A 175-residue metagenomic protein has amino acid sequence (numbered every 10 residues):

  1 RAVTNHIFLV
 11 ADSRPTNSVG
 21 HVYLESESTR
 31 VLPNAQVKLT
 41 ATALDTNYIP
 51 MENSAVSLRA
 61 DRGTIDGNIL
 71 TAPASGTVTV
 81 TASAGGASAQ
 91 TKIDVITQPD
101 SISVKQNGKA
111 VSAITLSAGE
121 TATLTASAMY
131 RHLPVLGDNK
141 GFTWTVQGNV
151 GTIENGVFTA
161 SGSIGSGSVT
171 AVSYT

Functional and structural regions predicted by a protein language model:
R1-Y23: C-terminal functional module detector
F8-A11, I93-T97: Interdomain boundary/hinge segments at the C-termini of tandem beta-sandwich modules
N17-E25, D100-K109: Proline-enriched interdomain boundary motifs that mark the N-terminal boundary and often initiate the first structured
T29-A35, S112-E120: Short, solvent-exposed loop/linker segments at the N-terminal edge of repeated beta-sheet extracellular domains
N34-V37, A43-T64, A128-V150: Short flexible loop/turn segments that cap and initiate beta-strands
V37, G76-V80, A122, I164-V169: Exposed beta-strand face motif in extracellular beta-rich ectodomains
G67-G76, G156-G165: Extracellular/luminal low-complexity segments enriched in Ser/Thr/Pro
T175: Conserved small/polar residues in nucleotide/adenosyl-binding loops
